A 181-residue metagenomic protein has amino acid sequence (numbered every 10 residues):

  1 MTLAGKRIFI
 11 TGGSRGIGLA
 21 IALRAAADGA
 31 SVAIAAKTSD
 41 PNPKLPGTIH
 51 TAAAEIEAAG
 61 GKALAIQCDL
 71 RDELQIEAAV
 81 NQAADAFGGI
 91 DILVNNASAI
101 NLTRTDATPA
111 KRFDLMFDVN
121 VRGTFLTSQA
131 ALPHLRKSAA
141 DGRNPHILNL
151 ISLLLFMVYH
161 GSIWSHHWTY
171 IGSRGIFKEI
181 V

Functional and structural regions predicted by a protein language model:
T2-F87, N101, K111-R112: Short-chain dehydrogenase/reductase
T11, A35, N96-A97, N144-L154: SDR active-site strand-loop-helix element
L23, P133, E179: Alpha-helical segment proximal to the catalytic Tyr-Lys
S98-T105, F156-Y159: Helix N-cap/beta-alpha junction loops of NAD(P)-dependent oxidoreductase domains
R104-T105, P109-F117: Substrate-binding pocket helix/loop in short-chain dehydrogenase/reductase
S128-Q129: A short, exposed helix-loop element centered on a Lys and neighboring polar residues
R136-V181: Catalytic loop of short-chain dehydrogenase/reductase
